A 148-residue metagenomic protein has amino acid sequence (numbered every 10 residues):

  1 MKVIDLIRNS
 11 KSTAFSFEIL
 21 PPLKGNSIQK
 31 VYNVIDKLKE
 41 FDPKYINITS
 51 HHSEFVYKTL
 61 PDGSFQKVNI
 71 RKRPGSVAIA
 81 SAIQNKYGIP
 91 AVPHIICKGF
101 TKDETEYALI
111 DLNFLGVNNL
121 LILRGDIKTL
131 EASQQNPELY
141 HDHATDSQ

Functional and structural regions predicted by a protein language model:
M1-F17, Q84: N-terminal amphipathic alpha-helix/helix-capping segment at the start of soluble metabolic enzymes
M1-I4, Y32-D36, S76-S81, L109 (+1 more regions): Generic structural signal for well-ordered alpha-helices, preferentially at hydrophobic/aromatic core positions
N9, L60-P93, H141-Q148: Alpha-helix-loop-beta-strand connector modules within alpha/beta enzyme cores
T13-P21, K44-I48, A91-I95, L120-I122: Hydrophobic faces of well-ordered beta-strands that scaffold small-molecule active sites in alpha/beta enzyme cores
P22, K44-P74, I127-L139: Glycine-rich, proline-tolerant flexible connector loops at the mouths of alpha/beta enzymes
N26-Y32, C97-F114: Glycine-rich anion/phosphate-binding loops
N33-T49: Catalytic domains of carbohydrate-active enzymes, especially glycoside hydrolases
